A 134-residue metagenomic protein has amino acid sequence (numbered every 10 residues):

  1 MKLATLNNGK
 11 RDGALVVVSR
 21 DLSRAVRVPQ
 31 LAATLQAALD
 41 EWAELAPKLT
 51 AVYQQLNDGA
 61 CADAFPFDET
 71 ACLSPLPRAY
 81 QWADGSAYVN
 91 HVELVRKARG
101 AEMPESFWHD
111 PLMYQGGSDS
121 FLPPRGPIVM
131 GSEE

Functional and structural regions predicted by a protein language model:
M1-N7, R11-D12, R20-D21, P29-Q30 (+1 more regions): Active-site microenvironments in enzyme catalytic cores
V16: Short beta-strand-centered aromatic/proline hotspots
